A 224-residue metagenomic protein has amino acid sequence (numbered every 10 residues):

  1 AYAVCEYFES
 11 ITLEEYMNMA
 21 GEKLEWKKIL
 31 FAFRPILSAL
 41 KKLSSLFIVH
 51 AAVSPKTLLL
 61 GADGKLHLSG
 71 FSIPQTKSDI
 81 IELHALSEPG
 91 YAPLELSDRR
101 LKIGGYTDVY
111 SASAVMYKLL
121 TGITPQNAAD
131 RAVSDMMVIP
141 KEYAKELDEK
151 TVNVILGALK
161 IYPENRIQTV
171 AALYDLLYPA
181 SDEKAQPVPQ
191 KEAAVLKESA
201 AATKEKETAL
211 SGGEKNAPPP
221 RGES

Functional and structural regions predicted by a protein language model:
A1-T12: Conserved short submotifs of the Hanks-type protein kinase catalytic core that shape the nucleotide-binding pocket
L13-L24: AlphaC helix of the protein kinase catalytic domain
A32-F33: Activation segment signature within eukaryotic-like protein kinase domains
I36-I48: Protein kinase catalytic-loop region centered on the HRD/HxD motif
A51: Residue immediately N-terminal to the catalytic "proton-acceptor" Asp in the protein kinase catalytic loop
T57-G70: Conserved protein kinase catalytic/activation segment
G90-K184: C-terminal lobe helix-coil module of Hanks-type protein kinase domains
